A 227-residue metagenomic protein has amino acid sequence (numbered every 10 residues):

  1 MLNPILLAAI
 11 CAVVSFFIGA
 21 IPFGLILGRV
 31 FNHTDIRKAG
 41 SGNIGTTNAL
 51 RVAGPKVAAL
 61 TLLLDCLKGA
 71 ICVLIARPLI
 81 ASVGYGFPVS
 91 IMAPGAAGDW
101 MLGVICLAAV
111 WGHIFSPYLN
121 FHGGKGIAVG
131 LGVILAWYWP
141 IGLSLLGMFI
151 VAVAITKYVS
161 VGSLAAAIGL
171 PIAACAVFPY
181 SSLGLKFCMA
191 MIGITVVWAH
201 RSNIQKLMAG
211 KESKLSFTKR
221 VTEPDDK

Functional and structural regions predicted by a protein language model:
M1-I10, L74-V104, L135-I141, A176-C188: Helix-coil boundary and interhelical linker segments in multi-pass alpha-helical membrane proteins
L2, I18, F23-V73, I114-I127 (+2 more regions): Interhelical loop and helix-boundary elements at the membrane-water interface of polytopic inner-membrane proteins
A9-V13, L62-C66, L107, W111 (+5 more regions): Residue-level signature of the transmembrane alpha-helical core of multi-pass small-molecule transporters
S15-I18, R77, A108-H113, F149-V153 (+2 more regions): Alpha-helical transmembrane segments of multi-pass membrane proteins
L50-P55, A76-I80, A108, K125-T156 (+1 more regions): Interfacial segments of multi-pass membrane proteins
V52-G54, A58-T61, P94-G112: Helix-loop-helix "hairpin" substructures at the membrane interface of multi-pass membrane proteins
H122, L146-I150, L183-M189, K206-S213: A cytosolic-side transmembrane-helix exit/cap motif
L143, V159-A166, Y180-I192: Loop-to-transmembrane alpha-helix initiation sites
